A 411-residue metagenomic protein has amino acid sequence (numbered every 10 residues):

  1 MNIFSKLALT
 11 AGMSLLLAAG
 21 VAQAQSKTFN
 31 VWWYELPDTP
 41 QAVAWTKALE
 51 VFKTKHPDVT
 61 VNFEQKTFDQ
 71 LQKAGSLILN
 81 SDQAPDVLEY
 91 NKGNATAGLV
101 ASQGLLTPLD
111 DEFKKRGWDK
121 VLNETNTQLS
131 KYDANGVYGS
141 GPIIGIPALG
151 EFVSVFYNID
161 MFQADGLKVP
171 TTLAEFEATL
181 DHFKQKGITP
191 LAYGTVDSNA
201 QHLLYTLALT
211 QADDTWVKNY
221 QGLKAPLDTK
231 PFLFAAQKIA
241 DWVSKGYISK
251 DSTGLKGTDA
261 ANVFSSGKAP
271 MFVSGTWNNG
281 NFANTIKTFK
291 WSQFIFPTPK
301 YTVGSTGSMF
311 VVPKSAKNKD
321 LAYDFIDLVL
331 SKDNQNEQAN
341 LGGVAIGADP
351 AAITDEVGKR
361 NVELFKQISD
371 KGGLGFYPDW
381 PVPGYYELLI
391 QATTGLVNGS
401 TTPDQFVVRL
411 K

Functional and structural regions predicted by a protein language model:
G12, A24-L105, K115-K120, V169 (+8 more regions): Conserved N-terminal structural module of periplasmic/extracytoplasmic solute-binding proteins
W33, Y220-Q221, G342-A351, V362-K411: C-terminal capping/gating helix-and-loop segments adjacent to ligand/active sites or protein-protein/ligand interfaces
Y34, K47, A95-G98, H202 (+1 more regions): Extracytoplasmic/periplasmic substrate-binding proteins
T54-K55, S81, G141, K245 (+3 more regions): Extracytoplasmic/periplasmic substrate-recognition and gating elements
A95-F152: Hinge/lid segment of periplasmic solute-binding proteins
D110-T125, A212-F234, A283-I286, I295-V303 (+2 more regions): Short, solvent-exposed loop/beta-turn-alpha elements that line the ligand-binding surface or hinge of extracytoplasmic
N135-A148, V153, E177-K224, A240 (+1 more regions): Extracytoplasmic/periplasmic solute-binding protein
L180-F183, Q221-S252: Glycine-centered hinge/linker elements that transmit conformational signals in sensory and ligand-binding systems
